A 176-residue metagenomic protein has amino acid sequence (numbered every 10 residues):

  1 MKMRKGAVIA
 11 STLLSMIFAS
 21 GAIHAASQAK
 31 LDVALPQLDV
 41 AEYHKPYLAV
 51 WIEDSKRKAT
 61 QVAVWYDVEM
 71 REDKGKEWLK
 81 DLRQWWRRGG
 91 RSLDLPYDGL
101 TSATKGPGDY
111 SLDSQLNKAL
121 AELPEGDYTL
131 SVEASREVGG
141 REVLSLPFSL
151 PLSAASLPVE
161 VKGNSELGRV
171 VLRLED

Functional and structural regions predicted by a protein language model:
M1-S11: Bacterial N-terminal signal peptides that target proteins for export
I9-A19: Bacterial N-terminal signal peptides
S20-A26: Sec/Tat signal peptide C-region and signal peptidase I cleavage site
A26, Y43-K45, P107, E125: Short, surface-exposed loop/turn motifs at beta-strand boundaries within globular domains
L31-Y43, Y66-E69: Short amphipathic, basic-aromatic surface patches that mediate peripheral association with negatively charged
L38-A63: Low-complexity, serine/threonine/proline/glycine-rich extracellular segments that form mucin-like
S55-P124: Structured domain cores in non-transmembrane regions
L112, A119-D176: Glycine-rich, aromatic-bearing surface loops/beta-hairpins
